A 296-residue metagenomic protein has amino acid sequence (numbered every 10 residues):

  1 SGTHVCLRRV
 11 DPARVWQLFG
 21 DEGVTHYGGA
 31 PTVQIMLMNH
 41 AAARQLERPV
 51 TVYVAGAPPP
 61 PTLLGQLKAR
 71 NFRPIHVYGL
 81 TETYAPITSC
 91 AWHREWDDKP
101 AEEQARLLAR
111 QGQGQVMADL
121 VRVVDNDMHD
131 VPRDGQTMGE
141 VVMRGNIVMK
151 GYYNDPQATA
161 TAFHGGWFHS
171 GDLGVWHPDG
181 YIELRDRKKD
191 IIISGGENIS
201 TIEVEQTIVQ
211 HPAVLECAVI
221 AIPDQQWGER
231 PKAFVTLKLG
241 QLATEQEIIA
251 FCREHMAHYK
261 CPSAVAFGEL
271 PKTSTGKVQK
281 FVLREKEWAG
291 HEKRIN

Functional and structural regions predicted by a protein language model:
S1-T25, H40: Conserved AMP-binding/adenylation subdomain of ANL enzymes
G2, G20, V50-V52, P59-V77 (+4 more regions): Conserved AMP-binding/adenylate-forming
T25-H26, T51: Short, Asp-centered acidic motifs that coordinate Mg2+ and/or phosphate in catalytic or ligand-binding sites
Y27, G145, K150-G151, T161 (+4 more regions): AMP-binding/adenylate-forming catalytic core of the ANL superfamily
T32-I35, A57-P58, I147: Alpha-helix/helix-capping structural signal
A43-R48: Short, conserved loop/helix-junction motifs that constitute active-site signature segments in enzyme catalytic cores
K286-N296: Acidic/polar alpha-helix N-cap and adjacent early helical turns within long charge-rich amphipathic helices/linkers
